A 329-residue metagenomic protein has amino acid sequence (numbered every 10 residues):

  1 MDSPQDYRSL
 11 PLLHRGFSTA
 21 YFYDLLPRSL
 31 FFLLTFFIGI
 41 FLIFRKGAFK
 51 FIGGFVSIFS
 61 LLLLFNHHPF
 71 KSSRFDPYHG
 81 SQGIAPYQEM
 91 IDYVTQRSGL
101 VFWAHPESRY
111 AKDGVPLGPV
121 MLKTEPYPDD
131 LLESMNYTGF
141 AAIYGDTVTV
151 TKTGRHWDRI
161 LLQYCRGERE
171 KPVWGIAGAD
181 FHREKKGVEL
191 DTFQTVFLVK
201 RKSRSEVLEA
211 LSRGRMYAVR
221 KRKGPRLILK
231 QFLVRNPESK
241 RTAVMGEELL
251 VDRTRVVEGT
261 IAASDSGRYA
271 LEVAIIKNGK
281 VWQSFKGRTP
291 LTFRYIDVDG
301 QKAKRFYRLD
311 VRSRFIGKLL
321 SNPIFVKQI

Functional and structural regions predicted by a protein language model:
M1-I329: Extended, charged catalytic domains and RNA/DNA-binding interfaces, predominantly in divalent-metal-using enzymes
